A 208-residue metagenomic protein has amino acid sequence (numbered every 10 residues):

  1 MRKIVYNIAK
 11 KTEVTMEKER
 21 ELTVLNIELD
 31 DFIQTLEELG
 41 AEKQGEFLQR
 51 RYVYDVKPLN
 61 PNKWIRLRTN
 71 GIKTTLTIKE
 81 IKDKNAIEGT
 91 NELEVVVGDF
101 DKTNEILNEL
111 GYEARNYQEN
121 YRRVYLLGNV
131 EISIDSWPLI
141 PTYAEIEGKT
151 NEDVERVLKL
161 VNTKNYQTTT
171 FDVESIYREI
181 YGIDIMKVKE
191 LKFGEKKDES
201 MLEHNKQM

Functional and structural regions predicted by a protein language model:
K3-T15: Short, Lys/Arg-enriched N-terminal segments with co-localized hydrophobic residues within the first ~10-30 amino acids
A9-K11, A114, D135: Residues embedded in well-ordered secondary-structure elements
V14-E131, K164, T168-M208: N-terminal strand-loop-strand beta-hairpin
R122-L127, P141, D153-E155: Short, well-ordered, mixed-charge alpha-helical segments that flank or form enzyme active sites
D135-P141: A contiguous pocket-lining binding segment that forms or flanks enzyme active sites
E155-Y166: Long, well-ordered alpha-helical scaffolding segments within enzyme catalytic domains, especially pronounced
